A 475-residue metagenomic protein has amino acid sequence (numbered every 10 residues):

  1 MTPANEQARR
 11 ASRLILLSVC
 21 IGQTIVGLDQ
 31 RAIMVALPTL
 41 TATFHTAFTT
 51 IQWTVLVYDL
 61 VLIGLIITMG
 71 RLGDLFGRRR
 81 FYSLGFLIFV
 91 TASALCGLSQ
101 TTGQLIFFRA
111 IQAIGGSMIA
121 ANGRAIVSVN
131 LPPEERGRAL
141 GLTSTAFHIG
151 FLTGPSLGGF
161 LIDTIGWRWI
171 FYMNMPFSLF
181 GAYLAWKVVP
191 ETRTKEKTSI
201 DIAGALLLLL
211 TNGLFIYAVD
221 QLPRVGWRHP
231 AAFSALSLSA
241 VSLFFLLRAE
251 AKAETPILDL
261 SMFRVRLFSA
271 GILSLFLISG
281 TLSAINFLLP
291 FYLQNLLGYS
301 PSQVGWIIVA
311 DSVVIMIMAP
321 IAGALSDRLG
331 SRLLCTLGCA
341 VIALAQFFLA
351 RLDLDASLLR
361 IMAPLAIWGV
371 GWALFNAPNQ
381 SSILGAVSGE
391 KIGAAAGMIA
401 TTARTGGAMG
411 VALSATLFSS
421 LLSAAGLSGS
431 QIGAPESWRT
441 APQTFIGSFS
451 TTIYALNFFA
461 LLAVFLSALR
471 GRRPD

Functional and structural regions predicted by a protein language model:
M1-A11, P435-T440, A468-D475: Intrinsic disorder in cytosolic terminal tails and internal cytosolic loops of multi-pass membrane transporters
T2-K187, M318-A322, S326-L333, L337-A343 (+3 more regions): Transmembrane-helix bundle of Major Facilitator Superfamily
E6, A182-L209, A251-R266, D327 (+2 more regions): Flexible interhelical linker loops that connect adjacent transmembrane helices in multi-pass membrane transporters
R13-T24, L28, I33-V35, F48 (+4 more regions): 12-transmembrane solute porter fold
L37-L40, G123-V127, L161, V189 (+6 more regions): Hydrophobic alpha-helical interface/terminus motif in multipass membrane transporters
T49-T50, G103-F107, I111, G166-M173 (+4 more regions): Interfacial loop-to-helix junctions that mark the boundaries of transmembrane helices in multi-pass membrane
T145, I149-I165, Y217, T405-L427: A gly/Pro-rich, aromatic-decorated transmembrane alpha-helix motif that marks the paired, flexible gating helices
M175-R193, L209-Q221, L238-K252, A463-G471: C-terminal membrane-cytosol helix-exit motif in multi-pass small-molecule transporters
